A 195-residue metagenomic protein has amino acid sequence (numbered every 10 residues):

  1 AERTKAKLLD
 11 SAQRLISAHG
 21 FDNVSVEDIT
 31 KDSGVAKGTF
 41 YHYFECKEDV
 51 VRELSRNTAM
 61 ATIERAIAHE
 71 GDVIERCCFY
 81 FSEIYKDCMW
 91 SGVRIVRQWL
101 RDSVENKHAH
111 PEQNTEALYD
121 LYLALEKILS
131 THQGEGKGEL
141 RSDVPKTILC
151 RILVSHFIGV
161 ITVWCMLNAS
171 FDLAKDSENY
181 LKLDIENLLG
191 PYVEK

Functional and structural regions predicted by a protein language model:
A1-H19, N23-D32, D49: Basic, helix-initiating cap at the start of DNA-binding domains
D22, L140-R141: Conserved hydrophobic residue
S33-F44: Short hydrophobic/aromatic patch on the recognition helix
F44, V50-T58: Alpha-helical DNA-contacting segments of helix-turn-helix folds
E53, E64-R94, K146-L153: Hydrophobic alpha-helical connector segments
D87-E112, T162-M166: Amphipathic alpha-helical segments used for helix-helix packing
K107-E139, T147-S155, K175, N179-K182: Amphipathic alpha-helical packing segments from all-alpha helical-bundle domains
L188-K195: C-terminal effector-binding regulatory domain of bacterial HTH transcription factors
